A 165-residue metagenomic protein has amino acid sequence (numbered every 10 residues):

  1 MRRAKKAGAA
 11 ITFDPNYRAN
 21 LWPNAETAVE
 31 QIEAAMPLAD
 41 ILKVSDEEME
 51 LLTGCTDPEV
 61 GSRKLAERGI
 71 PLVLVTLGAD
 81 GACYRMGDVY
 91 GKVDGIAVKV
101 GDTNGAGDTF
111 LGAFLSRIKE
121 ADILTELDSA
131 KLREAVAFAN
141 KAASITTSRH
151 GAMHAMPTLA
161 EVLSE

Functional and structural regions predicted by a protein language model:
M1-R63, G81: Conserved beta-alpha-beta core of the PfkB/ribokinase-like small-molecule kinase fold
R2-K6, G54-E165: Conserved phosphate-binding/catalytic region of the ribokinase-like
